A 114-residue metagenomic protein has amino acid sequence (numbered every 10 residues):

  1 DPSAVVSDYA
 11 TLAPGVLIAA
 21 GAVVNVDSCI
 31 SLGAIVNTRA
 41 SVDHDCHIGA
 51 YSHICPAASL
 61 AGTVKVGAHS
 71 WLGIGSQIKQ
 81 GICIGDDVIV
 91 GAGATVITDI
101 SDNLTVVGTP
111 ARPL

Functional and structural regions predicted by a protein language model:
A4-L114: Structural signal for interior beta-strand "rungs" in well-ordered beta-sheet cores of soluble enzyme domains
